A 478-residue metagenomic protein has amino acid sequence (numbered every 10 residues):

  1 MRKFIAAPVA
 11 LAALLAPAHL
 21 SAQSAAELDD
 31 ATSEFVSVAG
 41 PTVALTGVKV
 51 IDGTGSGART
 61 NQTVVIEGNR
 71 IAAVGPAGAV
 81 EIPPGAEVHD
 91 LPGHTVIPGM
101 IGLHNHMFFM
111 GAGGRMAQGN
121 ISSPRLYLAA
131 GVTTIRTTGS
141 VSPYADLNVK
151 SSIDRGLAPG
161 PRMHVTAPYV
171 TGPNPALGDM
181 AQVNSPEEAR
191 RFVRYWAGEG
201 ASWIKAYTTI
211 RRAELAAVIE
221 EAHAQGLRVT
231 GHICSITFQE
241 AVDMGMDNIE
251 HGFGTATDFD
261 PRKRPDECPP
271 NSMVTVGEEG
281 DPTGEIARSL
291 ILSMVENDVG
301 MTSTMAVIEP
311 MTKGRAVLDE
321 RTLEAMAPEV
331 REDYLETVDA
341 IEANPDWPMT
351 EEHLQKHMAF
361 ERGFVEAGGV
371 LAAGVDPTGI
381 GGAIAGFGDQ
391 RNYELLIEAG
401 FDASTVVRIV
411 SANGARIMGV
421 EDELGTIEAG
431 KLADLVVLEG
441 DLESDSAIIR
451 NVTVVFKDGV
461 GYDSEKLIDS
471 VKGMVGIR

Functional and structural regions predicted by a protein language model:
E27-D30, F35-P41, V50, S56-I97: Histidine-rich, glycine-flanked metal-binding segment
T32-S37, V50-T63, P76-A77, I384 (+2 more regions): Acidic, glycine-enriched loop/beta-strand segments at the rims of small-molecule binding/catalytic pockets
V48, V64, N69, G93 (+14 more regions): Divalent metal-coordination and catalytic microenvironments
H94-L157, N174-A176, A181, E187 (+3 more regions): Metal-associated gating/positioning segment near the N- to mid-region
S123-Y144, P161-Y169, A197-I210, R228 (+3 more regions): Divalent metal-dependent hydrolysis catalytic cores, especially in the metallo-beta-lactamase
F192-A206, I210, T255-A399, M474-R478: Active-site neighborhoods of metal-dependent hydrolases
H223, L227-N248, F253: Functional cores that coordinate and move charged inorganic groups
